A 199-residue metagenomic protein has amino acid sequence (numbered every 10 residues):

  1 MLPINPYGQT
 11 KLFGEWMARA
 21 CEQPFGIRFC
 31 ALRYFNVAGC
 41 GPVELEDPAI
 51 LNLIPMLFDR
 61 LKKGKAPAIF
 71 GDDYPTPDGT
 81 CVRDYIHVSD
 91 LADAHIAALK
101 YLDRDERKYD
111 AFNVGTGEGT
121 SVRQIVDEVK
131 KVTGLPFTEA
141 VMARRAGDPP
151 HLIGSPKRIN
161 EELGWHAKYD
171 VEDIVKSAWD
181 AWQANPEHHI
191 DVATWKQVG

Functional and structural regions predicted by a protein language model:
M1-N36, P42-N52: Catalytic helix-loop patch of NAD(P)-dependent Rossmann-fold dehydrogenases
V37-A38, Y74: Hydrophobic pocket-lining residues within nucleotide cofactor-binding pockets
C40-G41, P77: Short, solvent-exposed loop/turn segments at secondary-structure junctions
L53-I54, H87: C-terminal catalytic core of Y-nucleophile DNA break-rejoin enzymes
I54, F58-L61: Core domains of carbohydrate- and sulfate-ester-processing enzymes
L61-G199: C-terminal substrate-binding subdomain of Rossmann-fold SDR/epimerase-dehydratase oxidoreductases
